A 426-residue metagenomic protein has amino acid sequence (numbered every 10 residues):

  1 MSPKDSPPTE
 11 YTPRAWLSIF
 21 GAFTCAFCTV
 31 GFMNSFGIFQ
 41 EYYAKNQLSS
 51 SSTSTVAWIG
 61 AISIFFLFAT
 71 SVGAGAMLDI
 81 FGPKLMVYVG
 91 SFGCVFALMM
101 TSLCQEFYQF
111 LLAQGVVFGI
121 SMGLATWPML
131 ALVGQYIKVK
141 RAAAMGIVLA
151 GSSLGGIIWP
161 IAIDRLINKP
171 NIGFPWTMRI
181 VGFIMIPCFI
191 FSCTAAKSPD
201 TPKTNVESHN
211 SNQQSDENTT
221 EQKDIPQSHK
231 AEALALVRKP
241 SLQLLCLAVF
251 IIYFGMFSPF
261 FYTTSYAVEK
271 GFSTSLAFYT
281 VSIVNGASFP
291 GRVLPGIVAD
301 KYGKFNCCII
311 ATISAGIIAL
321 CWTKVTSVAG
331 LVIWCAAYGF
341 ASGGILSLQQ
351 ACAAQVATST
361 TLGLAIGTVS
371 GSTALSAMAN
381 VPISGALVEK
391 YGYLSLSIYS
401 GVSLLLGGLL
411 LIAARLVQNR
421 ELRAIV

Functional and structural regions predicted by a protein language model:
M1-G31, S198-P202, P226-S241: Cytosolic juxtamembrane N-terminal segment immediately preceding the first transmembrane helix of multi-pass
C28, F32-E41, P160, L234-I297 (+2 more regions): Extracytoplasmic gate region of multi-pass secondary transporters
Y43, G115, M122-I137, A144-M145 (+1 more regions): Intracellular juxtamembrane helix-capping segments at the cytosolic ends of symmetry-related transmembrane helices
L48, T70, G82, L103-Q105 (+4 more regions): Helix-breaking motifs and short loop linkers at transmembrane-helix boundaries and internal kinks in secondary membrane
A69-Q109, A299: Conserved MFS/SLC helix-loop-helix module at the cytosolic interface between two early adjacent transmembrane helices
K140, I147-D200: Helix-loop-helix hairpin linking two adjacent transmembrane segments in secondary transporters
K270-F278, S282-V356, L364-S370, I412: C-terminal transmembrane helical hairpin of 12-TM major facilitator-type secondary transporters
V356-S400: A late C-terminal transmembrane helix in Major Facilitator Superfamily
